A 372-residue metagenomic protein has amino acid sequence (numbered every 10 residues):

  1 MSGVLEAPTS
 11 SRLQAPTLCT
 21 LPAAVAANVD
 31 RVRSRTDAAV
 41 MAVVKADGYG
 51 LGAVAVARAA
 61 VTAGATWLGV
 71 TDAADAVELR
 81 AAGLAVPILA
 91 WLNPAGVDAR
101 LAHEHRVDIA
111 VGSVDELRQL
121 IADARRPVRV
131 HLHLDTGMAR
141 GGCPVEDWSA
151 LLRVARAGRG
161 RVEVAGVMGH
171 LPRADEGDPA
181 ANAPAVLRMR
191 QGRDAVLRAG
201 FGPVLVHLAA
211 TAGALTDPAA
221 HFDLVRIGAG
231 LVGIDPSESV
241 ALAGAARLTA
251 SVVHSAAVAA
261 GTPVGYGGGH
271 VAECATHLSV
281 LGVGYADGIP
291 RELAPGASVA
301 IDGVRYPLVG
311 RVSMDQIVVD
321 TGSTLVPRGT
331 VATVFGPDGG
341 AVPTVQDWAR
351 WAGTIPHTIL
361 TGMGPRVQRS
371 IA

Functional and structural regions predicted by a protein language model:
M1-A26, D30, S34, A39 (+5 more regions): Active-site anion/phosphate-binding pocket segments in diverse small-molecule metabolic enzymes
R12, P16-T20, A24-A27, A38-H207 (+1 more regions): Active-site-proximal beta-alpha core segment in soluble small-molecule metabolic enzymes
